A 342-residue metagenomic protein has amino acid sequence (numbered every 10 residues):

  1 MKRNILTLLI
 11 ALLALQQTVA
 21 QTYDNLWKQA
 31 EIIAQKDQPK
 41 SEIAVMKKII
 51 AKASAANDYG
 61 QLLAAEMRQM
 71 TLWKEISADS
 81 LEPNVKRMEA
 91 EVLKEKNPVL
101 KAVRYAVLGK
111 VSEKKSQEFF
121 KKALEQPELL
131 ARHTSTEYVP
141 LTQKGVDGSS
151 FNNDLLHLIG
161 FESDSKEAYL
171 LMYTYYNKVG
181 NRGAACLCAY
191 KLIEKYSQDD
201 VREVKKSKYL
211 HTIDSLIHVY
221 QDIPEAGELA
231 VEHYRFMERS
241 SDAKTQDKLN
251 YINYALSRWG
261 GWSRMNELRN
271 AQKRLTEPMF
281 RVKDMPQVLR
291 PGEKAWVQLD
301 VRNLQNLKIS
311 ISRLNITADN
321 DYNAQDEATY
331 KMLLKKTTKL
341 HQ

Functional and structural regions predicted by a protein language model:
M1-D24: Bacterial Sec-dependent N-terminal signal peptides
Q16, A20-Q342: N-terminal, cleavable Sec-dependent signal peptides of secreted/periplasmic/extracellular proteins
